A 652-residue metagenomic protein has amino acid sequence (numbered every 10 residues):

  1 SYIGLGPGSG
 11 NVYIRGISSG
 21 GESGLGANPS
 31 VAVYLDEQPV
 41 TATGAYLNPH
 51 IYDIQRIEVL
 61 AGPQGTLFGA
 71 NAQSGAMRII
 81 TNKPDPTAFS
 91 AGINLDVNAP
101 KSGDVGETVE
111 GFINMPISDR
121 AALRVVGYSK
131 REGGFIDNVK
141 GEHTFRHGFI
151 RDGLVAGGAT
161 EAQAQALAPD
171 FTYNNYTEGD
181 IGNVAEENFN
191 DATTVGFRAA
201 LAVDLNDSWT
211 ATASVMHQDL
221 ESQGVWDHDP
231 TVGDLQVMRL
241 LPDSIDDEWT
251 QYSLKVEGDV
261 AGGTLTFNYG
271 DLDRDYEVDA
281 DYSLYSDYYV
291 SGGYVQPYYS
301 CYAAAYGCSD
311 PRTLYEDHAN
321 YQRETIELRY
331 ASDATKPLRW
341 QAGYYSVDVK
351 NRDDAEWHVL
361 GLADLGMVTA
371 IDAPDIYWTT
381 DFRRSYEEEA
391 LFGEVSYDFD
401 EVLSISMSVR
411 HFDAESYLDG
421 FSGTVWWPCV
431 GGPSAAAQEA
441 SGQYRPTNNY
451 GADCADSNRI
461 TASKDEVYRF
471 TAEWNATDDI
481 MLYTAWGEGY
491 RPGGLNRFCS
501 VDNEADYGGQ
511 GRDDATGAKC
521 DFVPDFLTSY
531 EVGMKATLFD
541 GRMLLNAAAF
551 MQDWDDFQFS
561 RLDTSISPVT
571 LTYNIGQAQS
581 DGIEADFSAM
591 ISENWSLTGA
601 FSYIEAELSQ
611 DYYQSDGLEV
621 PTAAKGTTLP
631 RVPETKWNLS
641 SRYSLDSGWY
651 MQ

Functional and structural regions predicted by a protein language model:
S1-Q38: Extracytoplasmic beta-strand/coil segments of soluble accessory domains associated with Gram-negative outer-membrane
G10-Y13, Y34, V59, A72-L95 (+1 more regions): N-terminal periplasmic accessory domains that precede and gate Gram-negative outer-membrane beta-barrel machines
E22-S23, S30-V31, D36-P63, G111 (+1 more regions): Short acidic/polar hinge/loop motifs at secondary-structure boundaries that mediate gating or recognition
K101-S222, T250-Q251, Y321-I326, A331-V349 (+2 more regions): Transmembrane beta-barrel wall of Gram-negative outer-membrane proteins
I136-E187, Q223-L240, D281-E316, E356-D381 (+4 more regions): Solvent-exposed loop segments that connect transmembrane elements
A202-D207, M216, Y330-D333, R339 (+3 more regions): Structural signature of Gram-negative outer-membrane beta-barrels, strongest in the C-terminal barrel of TonB-dependent
K255-S283, N475, M481-G487, R491 (+6 more regions): Membrane-embedded beta-barrel scaffold of Gram-negative outer-membrane proteins
Q341, E401-I405, L544-W554, L571-Q652: Gram-negative outer-membrane beta-barrel transporters
